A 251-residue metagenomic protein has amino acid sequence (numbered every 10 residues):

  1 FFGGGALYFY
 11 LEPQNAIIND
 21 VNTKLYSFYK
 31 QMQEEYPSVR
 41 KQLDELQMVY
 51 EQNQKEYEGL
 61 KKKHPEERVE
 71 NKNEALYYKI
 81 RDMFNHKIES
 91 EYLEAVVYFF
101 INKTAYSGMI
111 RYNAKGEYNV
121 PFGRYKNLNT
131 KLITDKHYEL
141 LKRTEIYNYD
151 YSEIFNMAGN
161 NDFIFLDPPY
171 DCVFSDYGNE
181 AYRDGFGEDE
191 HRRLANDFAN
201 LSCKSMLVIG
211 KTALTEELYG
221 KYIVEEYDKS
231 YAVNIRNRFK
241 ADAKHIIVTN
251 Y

Functional and structural regions predicted by a protein language model:
F1-A6, I133, I209-A213: Short, polar loop motifs at secondary-structure junctions
F1-L11, N15-T23, F99, K103-Y106 (+5 more regions): Conserved proline-anchored active-site loop of SAM-dependent methyltransferases that bridges a beta-strand
Q14-K142: Class I S-adenosyl-L-methionine-dependent methyltransferase module
Q14-N15, L141-E145, F198-S205: Short active-site oxyanion
M48, S152-F155, S230-I235: A short acidic, often aromatic-flanked loop/helix-cap motif at beta-alpha or helix-coil junctions that lines enzyme
Y112-Y125, Y170-E190: Mobile active-site "lid"/loop adjacent to the S-adenosyl-L-methionine
E145-Y147, E225: General small-molecule cofactor/ligand-binding pocket signal
D171, D184-Y251: Long, positively charged, glycine-interspersed low-complexity recognition regions
